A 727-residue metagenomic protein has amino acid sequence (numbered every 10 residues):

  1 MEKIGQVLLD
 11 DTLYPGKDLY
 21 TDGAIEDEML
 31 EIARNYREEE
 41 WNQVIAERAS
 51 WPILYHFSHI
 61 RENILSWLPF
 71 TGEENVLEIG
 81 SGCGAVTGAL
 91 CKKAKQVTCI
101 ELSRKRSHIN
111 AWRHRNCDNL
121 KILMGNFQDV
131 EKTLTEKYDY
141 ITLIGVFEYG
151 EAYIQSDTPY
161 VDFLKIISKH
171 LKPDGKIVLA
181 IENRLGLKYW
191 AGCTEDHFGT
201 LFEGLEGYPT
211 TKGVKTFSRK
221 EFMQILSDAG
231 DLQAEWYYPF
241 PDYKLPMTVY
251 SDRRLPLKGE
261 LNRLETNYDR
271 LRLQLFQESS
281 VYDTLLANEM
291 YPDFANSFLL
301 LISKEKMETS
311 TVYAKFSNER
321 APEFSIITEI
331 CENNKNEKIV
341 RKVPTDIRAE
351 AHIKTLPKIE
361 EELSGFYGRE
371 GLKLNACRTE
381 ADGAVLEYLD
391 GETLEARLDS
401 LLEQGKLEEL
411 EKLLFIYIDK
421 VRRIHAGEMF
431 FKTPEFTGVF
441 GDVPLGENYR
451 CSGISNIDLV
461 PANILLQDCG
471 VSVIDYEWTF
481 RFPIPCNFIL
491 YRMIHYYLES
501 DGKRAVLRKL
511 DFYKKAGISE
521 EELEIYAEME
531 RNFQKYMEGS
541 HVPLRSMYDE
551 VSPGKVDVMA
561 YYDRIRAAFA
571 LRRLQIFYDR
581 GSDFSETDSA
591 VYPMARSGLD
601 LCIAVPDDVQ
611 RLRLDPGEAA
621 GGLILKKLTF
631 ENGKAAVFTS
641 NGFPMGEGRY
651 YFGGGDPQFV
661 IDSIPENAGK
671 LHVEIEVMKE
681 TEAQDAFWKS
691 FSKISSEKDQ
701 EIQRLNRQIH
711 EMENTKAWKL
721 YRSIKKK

Functional and structural regions predicted by a protein language model:
M1-Y36: N-terminal auxiliary segments of SAM/dcSAM-dependent transferases
D157-K176: A short glycine-rich, Lys/Arg-flanked "PGG" loop and its adjoining helix->strand segment in the class I
V178-L201: Conserved class I S-adenosyl-L-methionine
E206-Y208, T437-A505: Catalytic activation segment of kinase domains across protein kinase-like and atypical kinase folds
K212-W236: Short alpha-helix
R320-E362: ATP-binding glycine-rich loop module of kinase domains
L374-V439: Conserved structural core of kinase catalytic domains
S546-A568, K679-K727: Boundary detector for helix-to-coil junctions that initiate low-complexity/charged tails
